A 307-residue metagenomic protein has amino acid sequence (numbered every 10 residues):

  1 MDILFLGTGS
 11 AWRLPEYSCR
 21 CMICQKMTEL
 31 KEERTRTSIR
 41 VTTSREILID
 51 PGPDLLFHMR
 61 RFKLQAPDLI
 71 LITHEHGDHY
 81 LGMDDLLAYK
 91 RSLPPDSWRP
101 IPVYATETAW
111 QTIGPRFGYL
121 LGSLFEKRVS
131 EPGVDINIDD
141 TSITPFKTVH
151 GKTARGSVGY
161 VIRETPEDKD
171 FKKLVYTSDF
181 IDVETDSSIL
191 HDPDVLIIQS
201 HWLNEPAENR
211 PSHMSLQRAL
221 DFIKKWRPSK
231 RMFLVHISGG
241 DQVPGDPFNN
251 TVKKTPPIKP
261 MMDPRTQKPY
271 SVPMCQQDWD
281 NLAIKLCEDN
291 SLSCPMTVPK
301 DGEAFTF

Functional and structural regions predicted by a protein language model:
M1-F62, V129-S188, E303-F307: Core dinuclear metal-dependent hydrolase active-site scaffold
D2, P100-P102, K173, D194 (+2 more regions): Residues at the starts of beta-strands that form the adenosine-phosphate
S18-R20, F62-L64, D84-A88, F117-L120 (+5 more regions): Short, glycine/charged-enriched secondary-structure capping and boundary segments
S44-I47, P51-Y104, D194: Active-site metal-binding motif and surrounding structural segment of the metallo-beta-lactamase
L48-G52, D68-D78, Y104-E107, L174-F180 (+3 more regions): Active-site neighborhood of phospho(di)ester-bond hydrolases with catalytic His/Asp-centered motifs
D96-P100, T108-V129, F248, P260-Q277: Active-site neighborhood of divalent metal-dependent phosphoester bond hydrolases
A109-G114, E205, G240-P244, T306: Short, charged/polar "capping" segments at the starts of alpha-helices and the immediately preceding loops
I181-D301: Cap/insert and terminal regions of metallo-dependent hydrolase folds
